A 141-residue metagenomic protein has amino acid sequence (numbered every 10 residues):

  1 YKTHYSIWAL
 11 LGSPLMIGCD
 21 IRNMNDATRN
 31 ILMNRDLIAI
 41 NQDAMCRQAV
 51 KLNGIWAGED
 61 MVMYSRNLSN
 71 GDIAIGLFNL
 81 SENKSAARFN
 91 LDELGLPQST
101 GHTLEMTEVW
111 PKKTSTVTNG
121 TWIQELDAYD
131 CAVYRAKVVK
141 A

Functional and structural regions predicted by a protein language model:
Y1-D43: Aromatic/acidic polysaccharide-binding cleft in carbohydrate-active enzymes
K2, W8-L11, M16-G18, W56-Q98: Carbohydrate-binding surface patches
L37-L52, M61-R66: C-terminal functional modules
I75, M106, Y129: Hydrophobic, well-ordered secondary-structure elements that form the walls of internal hydrophobic environments
L77-N79, L91, E108-W110, A136-V138: Active-site proximal loops enriched in glycine and acidic residues that flank catalytic Cys/His/Asp and coordinate
E93-P111: Solvent-exposed beta-hairpin/edge-strand motifs
W110-T118: Short beta-strand and strand-turn-strand segments in soluble, beta-rich domains
V117-A141: C-terminal beta-strand-rich structural cap/linker in extracellular carbohydrate-active enzymes
